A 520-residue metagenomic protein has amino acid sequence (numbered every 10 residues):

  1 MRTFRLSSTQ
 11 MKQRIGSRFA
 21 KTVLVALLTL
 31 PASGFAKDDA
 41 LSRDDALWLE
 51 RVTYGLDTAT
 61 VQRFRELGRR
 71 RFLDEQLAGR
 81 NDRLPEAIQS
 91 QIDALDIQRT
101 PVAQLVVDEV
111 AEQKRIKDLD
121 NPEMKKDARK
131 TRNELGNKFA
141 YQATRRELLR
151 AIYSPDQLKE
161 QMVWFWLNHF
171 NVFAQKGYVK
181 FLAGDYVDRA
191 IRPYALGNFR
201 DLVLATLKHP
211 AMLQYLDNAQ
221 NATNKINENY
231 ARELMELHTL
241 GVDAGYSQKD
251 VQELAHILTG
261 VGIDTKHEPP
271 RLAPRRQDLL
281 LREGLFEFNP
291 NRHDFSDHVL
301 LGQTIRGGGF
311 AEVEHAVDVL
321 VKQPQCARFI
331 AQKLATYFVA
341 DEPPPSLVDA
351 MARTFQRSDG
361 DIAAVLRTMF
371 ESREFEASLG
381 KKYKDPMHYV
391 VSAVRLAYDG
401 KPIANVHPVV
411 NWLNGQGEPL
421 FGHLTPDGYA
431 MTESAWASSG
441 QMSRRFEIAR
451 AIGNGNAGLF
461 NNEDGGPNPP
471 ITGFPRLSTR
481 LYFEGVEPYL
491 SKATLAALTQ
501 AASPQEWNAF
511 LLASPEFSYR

Functional and structural regions predicted by a protein language model:
F4-V23: Bacterial N-terminal signal peptides that target proteins for export
K21-P31: Bacterial N-terminal signal peptides
K37-T60, A94-D96, Q323, A327-S358 (+1 more regions): Flexible, low-complexity segments enriched for small/polar residues
T53-D57, N81, F170, A174 (+5 more regions): Short alpha-helix boundary/capping elements
T58-H169, F173-G184, A190: N-terminal accessory alpha/beta regions
R65-G68, L77, T206, M369-R373 (+1 more regions): A general structural motif at alpha-helix termini
E123-K126, A143-T144, V179-G400, N405-V409: Active-site substrate-binding loop specific to GH73 endo-beta-N-acetylglucosaminidase modules in bacterial autolysins
